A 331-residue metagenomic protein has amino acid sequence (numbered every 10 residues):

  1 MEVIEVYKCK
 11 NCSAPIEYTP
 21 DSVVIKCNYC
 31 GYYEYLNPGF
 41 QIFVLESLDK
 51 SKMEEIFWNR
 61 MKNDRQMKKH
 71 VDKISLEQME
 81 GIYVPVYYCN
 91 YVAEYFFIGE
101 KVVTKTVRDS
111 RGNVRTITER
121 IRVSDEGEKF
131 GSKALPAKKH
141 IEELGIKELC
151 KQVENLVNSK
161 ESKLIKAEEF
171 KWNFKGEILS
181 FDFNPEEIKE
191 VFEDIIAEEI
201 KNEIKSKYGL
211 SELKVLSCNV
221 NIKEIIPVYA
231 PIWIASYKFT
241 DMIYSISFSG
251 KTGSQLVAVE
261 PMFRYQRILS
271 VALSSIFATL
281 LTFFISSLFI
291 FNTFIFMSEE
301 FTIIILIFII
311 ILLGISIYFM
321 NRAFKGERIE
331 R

Functional and structural regions predicted by a protein language model:
I4-V6, V24: Residues immediately within or flanking Cys/His clusters that coordinate Zn2+ in small zinc-binding modules
C9-C12, C27-C30: Short cysteine-rich clusters marking metal-coordination/redox-active sites
S13-I16, E34: Cys/His-rich microdomains that often coordinate metals
D21-K26, P38-L45: Short cysteine/histidine-rich zinc-coordinating motifs and their immediately flanking basic loops
G31-P38: Short Cys/His-rich micro-motifs in 6-15 aa windows
F40-I243, S254, P261-S274, L288-I305 (+1 more regions): Charged, low-complexity helical/coil segments in non-catalytic cytosolic or luminal regions
F248, V259, S275-T282: A charge-rich, low-complexity, intrinsically flexible signal that marks solvent-exposed coils, linkers, repeats
I310-A323: Alpha-helical transmembrane segments
